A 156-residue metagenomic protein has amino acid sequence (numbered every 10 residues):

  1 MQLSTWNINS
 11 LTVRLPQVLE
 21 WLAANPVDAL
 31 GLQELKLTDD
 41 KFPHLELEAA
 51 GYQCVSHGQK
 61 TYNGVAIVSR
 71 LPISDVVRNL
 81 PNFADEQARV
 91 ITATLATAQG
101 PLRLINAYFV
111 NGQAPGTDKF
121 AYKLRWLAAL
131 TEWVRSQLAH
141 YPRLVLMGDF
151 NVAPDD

Functional and structural regions predicted by a protein language model:
M1-Q53, K60-V65: N-terminal, active-site-proximal structural segment of metallo-dependent hydrolase catalytic domains
M1-S10, P101-Q113, M147: Active-site-proximal beta-strand elements of phosphoester/diester hydrolases
W6-L11, N79-N82, A121-L124: Short, flexible loop segments at the rims of nucleotide/cofactor-binding pockets, characterized by
W6-N7, L22-D40, L104, W133-D156: Active-site beta-strand/loop signature of hydrolases that rely on acidic residues for catalysis
E20-L22, V90-Q99, A129-P142: Short amphipathic alpha-helices and their capping/turn segments at secondary-structure boundaries
L35-T38, F42-A114: Structured beta-strand-rich core segments of catalytic domains in phosphoester-bond hydrolases
N111-T117, P154-D156: Short, well-ordered, mixed-charge alpha-helical segments that flank or form enzyme active sites
T117-W133: Binuclear metal-dependent hydrolase catalytic cores centered on His/Asp/Glu-rich metal-binding motifs
